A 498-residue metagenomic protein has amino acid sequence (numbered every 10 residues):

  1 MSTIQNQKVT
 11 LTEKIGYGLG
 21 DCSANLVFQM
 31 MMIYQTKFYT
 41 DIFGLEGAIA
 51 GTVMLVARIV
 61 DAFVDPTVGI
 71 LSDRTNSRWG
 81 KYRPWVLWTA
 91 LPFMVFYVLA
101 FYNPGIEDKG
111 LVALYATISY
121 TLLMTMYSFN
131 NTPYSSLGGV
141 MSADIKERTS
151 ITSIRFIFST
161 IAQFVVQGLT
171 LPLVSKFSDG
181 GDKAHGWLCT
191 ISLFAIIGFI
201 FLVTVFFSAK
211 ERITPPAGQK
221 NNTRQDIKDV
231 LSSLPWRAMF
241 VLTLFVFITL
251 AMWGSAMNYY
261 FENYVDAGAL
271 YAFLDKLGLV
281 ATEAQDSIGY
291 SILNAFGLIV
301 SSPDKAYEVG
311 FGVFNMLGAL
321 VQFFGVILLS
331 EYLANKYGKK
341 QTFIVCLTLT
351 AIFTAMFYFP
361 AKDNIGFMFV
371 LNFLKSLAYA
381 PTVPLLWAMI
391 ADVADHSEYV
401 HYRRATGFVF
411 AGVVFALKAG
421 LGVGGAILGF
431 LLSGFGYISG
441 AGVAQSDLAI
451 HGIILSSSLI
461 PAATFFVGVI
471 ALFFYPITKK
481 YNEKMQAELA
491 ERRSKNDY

Functional and structural regions predicted by a protein language model:
S2-Y498: Membrane-embedded alpha-helical bundles of multi-pass transporters/translocases, especially carrier/permease families
